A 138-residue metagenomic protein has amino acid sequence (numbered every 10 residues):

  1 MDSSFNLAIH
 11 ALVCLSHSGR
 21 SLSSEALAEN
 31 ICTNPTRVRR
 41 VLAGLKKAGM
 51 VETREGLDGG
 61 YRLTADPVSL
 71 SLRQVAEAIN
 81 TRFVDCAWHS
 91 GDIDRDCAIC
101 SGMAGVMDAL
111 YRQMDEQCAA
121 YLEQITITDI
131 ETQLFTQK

Functional and structural regions predicted by a protein language model:
M1-T33, R62: N-terminal helix-turn-helix DNA-binding core of bacterial DNA-binding proteins
S4-L7, E55, M114: Generic hydrophobic secondary-structure packing signal
S21-S23, E52-R54, T128: Short, structured loop/turn "capping" segments at alpha-beta junctions
T36: Key DNA-contact positions within bacterial/archaeal DNA-binding proteins
V41-K46: Basic amphipathic alpha-helical segments that dock to polyanions
A48-T64: Beta-hairpin "wing" of winged helix-turn-helix
T64-K138: Non-DNA-binding regulatory cores of transcription-related proteins, predominantly C-terminal effector-binding
